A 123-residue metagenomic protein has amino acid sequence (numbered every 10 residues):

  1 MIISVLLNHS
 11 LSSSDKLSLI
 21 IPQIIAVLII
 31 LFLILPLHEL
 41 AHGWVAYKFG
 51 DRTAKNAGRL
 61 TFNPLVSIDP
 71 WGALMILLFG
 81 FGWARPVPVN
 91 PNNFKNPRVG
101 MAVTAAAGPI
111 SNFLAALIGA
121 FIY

Functional and structural regions predicted by a protein language model:
M1-Y123: Hydrophobic transmembrane alpha-helices and their immediate loop junctions in multi-pass integral membrane proteins
